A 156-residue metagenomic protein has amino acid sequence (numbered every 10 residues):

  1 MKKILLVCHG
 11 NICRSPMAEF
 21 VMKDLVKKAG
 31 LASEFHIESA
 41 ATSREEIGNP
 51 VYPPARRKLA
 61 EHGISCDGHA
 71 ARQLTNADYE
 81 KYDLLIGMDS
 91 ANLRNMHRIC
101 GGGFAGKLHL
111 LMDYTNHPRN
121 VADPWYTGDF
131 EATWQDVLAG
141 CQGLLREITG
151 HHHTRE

Functional and structural regions predicted by a protein language model:
M1-K81, R146-E156: Conserved active-site segments centered on acidic
S15, M88-D89: Replace "coordinates the UDP/GDP/TDP-sugar" with "coordinates nucleotide-activated sugar donors
D78, L84, S90-E156: Phosphate-binding/catalytic loops
